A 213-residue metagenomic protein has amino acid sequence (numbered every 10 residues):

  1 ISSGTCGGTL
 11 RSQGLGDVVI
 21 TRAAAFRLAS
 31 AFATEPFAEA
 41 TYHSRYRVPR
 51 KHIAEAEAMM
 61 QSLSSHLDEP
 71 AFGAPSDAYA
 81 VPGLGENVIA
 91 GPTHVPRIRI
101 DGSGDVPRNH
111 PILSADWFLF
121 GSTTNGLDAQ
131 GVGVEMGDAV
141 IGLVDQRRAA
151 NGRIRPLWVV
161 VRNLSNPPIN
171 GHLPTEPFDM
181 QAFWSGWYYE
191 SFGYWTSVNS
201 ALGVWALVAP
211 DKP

Functional and structural regions predicted by a protein language model:
I1-P213: Intrinsic-disorder/coil detector with helix-boundary
